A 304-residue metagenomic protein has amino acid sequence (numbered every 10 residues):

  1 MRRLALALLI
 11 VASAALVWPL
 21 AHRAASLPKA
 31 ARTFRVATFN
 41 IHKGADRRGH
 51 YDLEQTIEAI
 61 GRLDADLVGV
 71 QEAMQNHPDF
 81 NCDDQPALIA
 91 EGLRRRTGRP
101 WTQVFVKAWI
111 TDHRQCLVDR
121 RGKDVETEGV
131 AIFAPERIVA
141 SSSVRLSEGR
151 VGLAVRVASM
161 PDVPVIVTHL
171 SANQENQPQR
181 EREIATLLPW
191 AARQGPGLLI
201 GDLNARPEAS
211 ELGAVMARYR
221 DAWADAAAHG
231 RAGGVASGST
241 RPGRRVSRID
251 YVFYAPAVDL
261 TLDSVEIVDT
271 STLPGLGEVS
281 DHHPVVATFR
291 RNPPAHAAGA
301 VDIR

Functional and structural regions predicted by a protein language model:
R2-L67, Q75, N81, E91 (+2 more regions): Active-site regions of metal-assisted phosphoester/phosphodiester hydrolases, unifying DNase/endonuclease modules
V70: A short beta-strand submotif of the Rossmann-like class I SAM-dependent methyltransferase core that lines
